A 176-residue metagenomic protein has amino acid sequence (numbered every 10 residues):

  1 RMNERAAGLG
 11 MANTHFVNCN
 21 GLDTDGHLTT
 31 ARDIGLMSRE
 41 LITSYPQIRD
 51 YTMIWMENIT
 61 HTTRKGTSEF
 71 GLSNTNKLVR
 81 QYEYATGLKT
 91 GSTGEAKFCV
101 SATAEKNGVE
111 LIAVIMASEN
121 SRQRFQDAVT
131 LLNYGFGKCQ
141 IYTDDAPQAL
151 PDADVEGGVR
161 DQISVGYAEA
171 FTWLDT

Functional and structural regions predicted by a protein language model:
R1-T14: Short, charged, amphipathic alpha-helices and their helix-cap/turn boundaries
M11-H15, C19, D23-T176: Domain-terminus/edge residues, biased toward the C-terminal soluble/receptor-binding domains of extracytoplasmic
